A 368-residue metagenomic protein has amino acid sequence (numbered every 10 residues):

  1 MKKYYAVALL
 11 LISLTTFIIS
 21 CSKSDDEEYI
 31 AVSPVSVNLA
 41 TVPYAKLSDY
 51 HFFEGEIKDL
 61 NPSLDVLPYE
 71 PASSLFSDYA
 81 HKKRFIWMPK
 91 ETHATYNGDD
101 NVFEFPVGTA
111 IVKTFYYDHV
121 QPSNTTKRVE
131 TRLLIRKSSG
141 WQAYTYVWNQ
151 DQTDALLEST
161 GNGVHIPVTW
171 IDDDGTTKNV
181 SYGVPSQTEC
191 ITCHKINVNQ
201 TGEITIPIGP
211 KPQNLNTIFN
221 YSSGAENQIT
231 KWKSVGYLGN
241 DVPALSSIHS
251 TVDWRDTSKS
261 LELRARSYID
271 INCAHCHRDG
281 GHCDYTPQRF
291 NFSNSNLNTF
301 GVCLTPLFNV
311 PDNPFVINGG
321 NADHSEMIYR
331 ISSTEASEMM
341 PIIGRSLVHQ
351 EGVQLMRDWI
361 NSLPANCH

Functional and structural regions predicted by a protein language model:
M1-A8: Bacterial N-terminal signal peptides that target proteins for export
A8-F17: Bacterial N-terminal signal peptides
T16-Y44, C367-H368: Bacterial Sec-dependent N-terminal signal peptides
S24, I196, D279: Cys/His-rich metal-chelating microdomains
S33-N101, V107: A domain-level signal for the mature, folded cores of soluble proteins
L75, K82-E91, N97-R264: Extended surface/linker regions that mediate inter-domain or inter-protein docking in multi-component redox
E189, N272, M339: The −1 position to Zn-ligating cysteines in a subset of zinc-ribbon hairpins
T217-A265, H275-G281, R289-H368: Electron-transfer interface patches adjacent to heme c in soluble/periplasmic c-type cytochromes and di-/multiheme
